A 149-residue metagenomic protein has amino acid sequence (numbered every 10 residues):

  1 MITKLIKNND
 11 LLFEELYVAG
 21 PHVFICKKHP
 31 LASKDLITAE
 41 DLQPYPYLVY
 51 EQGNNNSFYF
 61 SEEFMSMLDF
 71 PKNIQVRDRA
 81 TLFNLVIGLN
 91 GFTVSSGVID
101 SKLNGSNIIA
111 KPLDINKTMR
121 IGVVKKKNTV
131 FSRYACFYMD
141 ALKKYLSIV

Functional and structural regions predicted by a protein language model:
T3-K4, V49, D69-D78: Short beta-strand-to-loop elements that line the ligand-binding cleft of bilobed periplasmic-binding protein-like
N8-E15, A19-G20, T81-T129: Beta-alpha-beta core module
N9-D10, L36, V76-R79: Structural motif corresponding to alpha-helix initiation and N-cap regions
L11-P21, I25-Y47, E51: Flexible hinge/capping segments at coil-to-helix
K28-T38, I115-K117, N128-Y134: Short helix-loop capping/hinge motifs at secondary-structure junctions, enriched in acidic/polar residues
E40, R120, V124-V149: Extended ligand-binding regions for polar small-molecule ligands
Y45-L68, F131-C136: Secondary-structure junction motif
F64-I74, N107-I108: A local structural motif
